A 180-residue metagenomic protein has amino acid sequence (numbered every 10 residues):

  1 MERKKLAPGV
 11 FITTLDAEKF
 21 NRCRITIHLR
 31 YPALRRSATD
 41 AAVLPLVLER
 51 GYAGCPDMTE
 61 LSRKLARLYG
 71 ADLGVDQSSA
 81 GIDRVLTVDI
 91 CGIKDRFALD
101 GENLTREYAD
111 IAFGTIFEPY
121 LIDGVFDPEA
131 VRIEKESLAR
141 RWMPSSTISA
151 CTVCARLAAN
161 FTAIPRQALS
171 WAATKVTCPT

Functional and structural regions predicted by a protein language model:
M1-G9: Short, Gly/Pro- and small/polar-rich lid/capping loops
T13-L15, N21-L34, T39-A41, T59-E118 (+2 more regions): M16 family metallopeptidases and their MPP-like homologs
A42-E49: Active-site SXXK
G51-G54, R96-L99, E118-D127: Short, polar/flexible loop-turn hinges at active-site or ligand-entry regions and domain interfaces
S62, E118-W142: Acidic/histidine-enriched alpha-helical segments
I148: Active-site-adjacent helix/loop patches that line small-molecule binding or acyl-intermediate pockets
P179-T180: Active-site glycine-rich loop that binds ribose-phosphate moieties when present
